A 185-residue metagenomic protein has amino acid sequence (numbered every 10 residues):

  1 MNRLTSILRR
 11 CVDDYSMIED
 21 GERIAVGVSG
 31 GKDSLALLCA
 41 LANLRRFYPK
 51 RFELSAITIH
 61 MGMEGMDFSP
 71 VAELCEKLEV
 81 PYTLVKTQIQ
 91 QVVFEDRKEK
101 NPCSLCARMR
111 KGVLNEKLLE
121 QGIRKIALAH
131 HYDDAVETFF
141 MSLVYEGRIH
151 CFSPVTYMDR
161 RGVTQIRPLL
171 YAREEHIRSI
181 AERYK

Functional and structural regions predicted by a protein language model:
M1-E137, Y145, E175-H176, E182-R183: ATP-dependent adenylation/nucleotidyltransferase module used to activate substrates
T58-M61, I166-L170: Conserved strand-turn element in the central/C-terminal portion of the radical SAM core barrel that lines
P102, P154, R167-P168: Proline-rich low-complexity regions
R124-K125, V163-R167: Short active-site oxyanion
E137-R161: A mobile, often basic/glycine-rich helix-loop segment that functions as the active-site lid/recognition loop
M158-Q165, A172-K185: A short, charged helix-loop
